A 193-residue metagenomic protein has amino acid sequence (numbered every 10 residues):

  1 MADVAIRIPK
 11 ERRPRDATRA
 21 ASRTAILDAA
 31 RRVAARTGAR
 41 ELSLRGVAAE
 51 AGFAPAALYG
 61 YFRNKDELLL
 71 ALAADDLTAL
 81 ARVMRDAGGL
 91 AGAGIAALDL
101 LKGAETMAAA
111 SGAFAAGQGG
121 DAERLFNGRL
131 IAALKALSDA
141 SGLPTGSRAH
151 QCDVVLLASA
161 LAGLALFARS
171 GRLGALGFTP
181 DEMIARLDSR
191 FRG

Functional and structural regions predicted by a protein language model:
M1-A21, S170: N-terminal intrinsically disordered/low-complexity leader segments
R19, L69, A73, L77 (+2 more regions): Amphipathic, non-transmembrane alpha-helical scaffold segments
S22, I26-A34, D76, L80 (+1 more regions): Short hydrophobic clusters on alpha-helical segments that form packing/core surfaces in small helical domains
A25, A29, V33-E67, A71: Helix-turn-helix
A25, E67, G92-A96, C152-A160 (+1 more regions): Amphipathic alpha-helical interaction segments
S43, A108-A113, L173-G177: Short, hydrophobic secondary-structure boundary micro-motifs
A71, R82-A110, R124-R129, S147: Hydrophobic alpha-helical connector segments
A116-S159, G177-R192: Amphipathic alpha-helical packing segments from all-alpha helical-bundle domains
